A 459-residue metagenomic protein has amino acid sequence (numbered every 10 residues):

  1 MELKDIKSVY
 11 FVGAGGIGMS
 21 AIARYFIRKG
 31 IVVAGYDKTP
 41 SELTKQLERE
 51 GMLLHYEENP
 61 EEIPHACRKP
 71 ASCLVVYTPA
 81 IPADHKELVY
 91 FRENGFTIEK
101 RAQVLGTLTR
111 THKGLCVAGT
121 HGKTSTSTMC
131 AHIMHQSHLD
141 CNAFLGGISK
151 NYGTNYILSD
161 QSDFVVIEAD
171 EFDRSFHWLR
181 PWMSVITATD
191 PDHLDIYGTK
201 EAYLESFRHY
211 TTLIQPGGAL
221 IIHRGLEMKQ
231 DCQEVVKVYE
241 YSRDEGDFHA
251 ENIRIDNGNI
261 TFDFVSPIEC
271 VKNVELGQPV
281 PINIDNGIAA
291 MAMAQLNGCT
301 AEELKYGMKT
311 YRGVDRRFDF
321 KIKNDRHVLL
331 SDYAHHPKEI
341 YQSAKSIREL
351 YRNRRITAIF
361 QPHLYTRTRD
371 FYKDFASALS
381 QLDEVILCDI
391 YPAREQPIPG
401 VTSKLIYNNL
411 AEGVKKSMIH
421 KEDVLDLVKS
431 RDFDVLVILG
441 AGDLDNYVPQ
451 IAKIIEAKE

Functional and structural regions predicted by a protein language model:
M1-K100, V104, A219, H249 (+2 more regions): N-terminal leader/targeting and accessory segments in enzymes
E2-S8, G18, Y25, K29 (+2 more regions): Nucleotide phosphate-binding/pyrophosphate-handling subdomain across enzymes that bind or process nucleotide phosphates
Y25-I31, E48, E61-R68, P79-R224 (+4 more regions): Phosphate-binding loop of NTP-binding sites
I31-K38, L220-R224, T357-F360, L382-P392: Short internal beta-strands
Y36-D37, H55-P60, E99-G106, F144-G146 (+4 more regions): Beta-strand->loop->alpha-helix junctions that form or flank phosphate-binding loops in nucleotide-handling enzymes
E50, K237, A376-D434: C-terminal helical cap/extension that packs against the catalytic core of soluble nucleotide-cofactor enzymes
R68-L74, S162-D163, D432-D434: Short acidic/histidine-rich motifs immediately flanking catalytic phosphotransfer sites in two-component signaling
